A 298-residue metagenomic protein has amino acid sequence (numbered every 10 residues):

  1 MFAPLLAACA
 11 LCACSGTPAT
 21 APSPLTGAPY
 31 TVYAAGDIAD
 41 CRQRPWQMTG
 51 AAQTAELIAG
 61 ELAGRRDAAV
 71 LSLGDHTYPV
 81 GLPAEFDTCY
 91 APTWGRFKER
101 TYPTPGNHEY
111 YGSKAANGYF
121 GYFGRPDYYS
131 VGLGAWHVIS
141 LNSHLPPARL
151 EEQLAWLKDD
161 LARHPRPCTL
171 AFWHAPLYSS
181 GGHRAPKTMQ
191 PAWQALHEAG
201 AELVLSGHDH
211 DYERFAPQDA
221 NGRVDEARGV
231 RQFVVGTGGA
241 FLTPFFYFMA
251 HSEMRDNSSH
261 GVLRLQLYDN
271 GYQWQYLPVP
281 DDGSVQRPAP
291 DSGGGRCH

Functional and structural regions predicted by a protein language model:
M1-A7: Sec-dependent signal peptide recognition, specifically the positively charged N-region followed immediately by
C12-A13: C-terminal motif of bacterial Sec signal peptides marking the signal peptidase cleavage site
P18-E85, P147, E152, D159 (+1 more regions): N-terminal active-site segment of His-dependent metallophosphoesterases
T26, F245, H251-H298: A short C-terminal boundary segment appended to hydrolase-like catalytic domains
V32-A34, L71, V138-S140, L170-F172 (+1 more regions): Structural motif
G36-D37, G74-D75, G106, W173 (+1 more regions): Active-site flanking residues adjacent to catalytic metal/cofactor-binding acidic residues
Q43-P45, Y78-T169, H183-L203, H210-Y268: Extended active-site neighborhood of metal-dependent phosphoesterases/phosphodiesterases
W173-P176, H208-D209, L277-P278: Short, well-ordered beta-to-alpha junction loops that form the rim of enzyme active sites and present histidine/acidic
